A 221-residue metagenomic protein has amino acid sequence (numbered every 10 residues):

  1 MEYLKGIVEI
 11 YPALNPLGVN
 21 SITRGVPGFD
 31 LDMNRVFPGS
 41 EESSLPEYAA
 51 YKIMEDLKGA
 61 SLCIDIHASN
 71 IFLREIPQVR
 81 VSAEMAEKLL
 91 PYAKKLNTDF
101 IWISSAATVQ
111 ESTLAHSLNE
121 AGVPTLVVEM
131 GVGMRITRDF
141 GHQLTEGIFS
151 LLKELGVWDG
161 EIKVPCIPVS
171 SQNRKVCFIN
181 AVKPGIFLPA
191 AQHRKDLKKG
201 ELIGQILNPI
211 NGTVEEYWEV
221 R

Functional and structural regions predicted by a protein language model:
M1-R221: Structured catalytic-domain cores with a bias toward divalent-metal coordination
